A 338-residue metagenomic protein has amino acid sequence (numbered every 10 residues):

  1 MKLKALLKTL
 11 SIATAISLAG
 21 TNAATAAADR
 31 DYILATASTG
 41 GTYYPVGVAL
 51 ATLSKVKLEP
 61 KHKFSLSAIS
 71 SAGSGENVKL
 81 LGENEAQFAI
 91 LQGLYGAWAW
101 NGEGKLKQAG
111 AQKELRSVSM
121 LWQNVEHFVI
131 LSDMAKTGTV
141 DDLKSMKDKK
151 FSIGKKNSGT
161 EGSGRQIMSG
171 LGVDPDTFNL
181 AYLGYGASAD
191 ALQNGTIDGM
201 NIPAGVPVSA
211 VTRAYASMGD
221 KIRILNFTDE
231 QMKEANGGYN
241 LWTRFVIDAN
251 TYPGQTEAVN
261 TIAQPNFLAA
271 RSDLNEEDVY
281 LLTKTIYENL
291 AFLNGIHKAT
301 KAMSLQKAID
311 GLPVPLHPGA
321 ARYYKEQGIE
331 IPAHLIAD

Functional and structural regions predicted by a protein language model:
M1-S11: Bacterial N-terminal signal peptides that target proteins for export
I16-T25: C-terminal segment of classical bacterial N-terminal signal peptides
D31-P60, A68, N124-N194, Q306 (+2 more regions): Bilobed "Venus flytrap"/periplasmic-binding protein-like clamshell domains and structurally analogous long
V56, S67-A109, G186-A191, V206-Y215 (+1 more regions): Pocket-flanking alpha-helical
G82-I90, K149-F151, N194-I202, M218-I222: Alpha-to-beta junction loops
Q108-H127, T251-V259: A structural signal for short loop-to-beta-strand junctions that line the ligand-binding cleft of periplasmic/secreted
A187, A204-G219, I224, L274-D338: An extracytoplasmic/periplasmic, membrane-proximal ligand-sensing/linker region
A216, I222-L281, Y323, Q327 (+1 more regions): C-terminal lobe and pocket-closing loops of periplasmic/extracytoplasmic Venus-flytrap solute-binding proteins
